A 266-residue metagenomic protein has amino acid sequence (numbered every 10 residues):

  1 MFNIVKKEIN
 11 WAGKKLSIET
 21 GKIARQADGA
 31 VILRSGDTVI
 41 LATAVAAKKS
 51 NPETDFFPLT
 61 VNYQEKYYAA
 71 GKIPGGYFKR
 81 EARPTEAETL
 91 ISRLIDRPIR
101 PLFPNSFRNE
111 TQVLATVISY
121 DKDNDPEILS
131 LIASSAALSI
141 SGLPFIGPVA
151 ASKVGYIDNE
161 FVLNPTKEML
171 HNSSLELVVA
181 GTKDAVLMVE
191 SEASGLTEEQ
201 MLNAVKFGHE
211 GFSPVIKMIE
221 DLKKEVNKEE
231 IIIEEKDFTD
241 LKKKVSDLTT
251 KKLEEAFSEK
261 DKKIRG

Functional and structural regions predicted by a protein language model:
M1, E8-A12, K22-A27, I32-R34 (+7 more regions): Solvent-exposed alpha-helices and their adjacent loops that cap or buttress functional pockets in soluble metabolic
M1-L59, D247-G266: N-terminal, positively charged regions that mediate nucleic acid binding
K6-N10, S17-E19, V31-R34, L41-T43 (+7 more regions): Structured core elements
S17, L41, I95, N105-Y156: Glycine-rich anion/phosphate-binding loop at the beta-strand->alpha-helix junction
T20-G21, D28-A30, A44-A46, P52-D55 (+6 more regions): Short acidic, glycine/serine/threonine-rich loops at helix termini
A27-T111, V117-S119, N124, K183 (+1 more regions): Glycine-rich, flexible beta-strand/loop modules in the N-terminal catalytic cores of phosphate-handling
S35-D37, K48-S50, E65-A69, I95-F107 (+6 more regions): Structural signal for hydrophobic packing residues in well-ordered secondary-structure cores of soluble enzyme domains
G142-E259: Mobile "lid/hinge" segments at catalytic clefts and subdomain interfaces of large enzymes
